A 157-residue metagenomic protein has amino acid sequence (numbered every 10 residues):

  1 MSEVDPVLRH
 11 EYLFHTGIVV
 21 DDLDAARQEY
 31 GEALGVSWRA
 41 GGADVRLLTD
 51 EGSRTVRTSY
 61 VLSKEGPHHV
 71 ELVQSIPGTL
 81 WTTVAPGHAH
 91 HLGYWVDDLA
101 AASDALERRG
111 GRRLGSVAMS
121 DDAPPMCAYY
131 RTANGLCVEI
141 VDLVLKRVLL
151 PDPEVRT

Functional and structural regions predicted by a protein language model:
M1-V7: Short acidic N-proximal helix/loop "leader" segments that mark the beginning of a domain or an inter-domain linker
L8-E11, V19-G66, A101-P124, E154-T157: Core segments of cupin and vicinal oxygen chelate
F14-V20, A85-A100, G135-V138: Short coil/turn motifs at helix boundaries and re-entrant loops, enriched in small/polar and proline residues
A40-D44, P77-T83, P151-P153: Short, tandemly repeated low-complexity microdomains enriched for cysteine and small residues
S59-G87: Helix-adjacent hinge/juxtasegments
S63-G66, Y130-N134, L143: Active-site beta-strand termini and strand-to-loop segments that position acidic
I140-T157: Acidic/histidine-enriched, glycine/proline-rich intrinsically disordered or flexible terminal extensions
